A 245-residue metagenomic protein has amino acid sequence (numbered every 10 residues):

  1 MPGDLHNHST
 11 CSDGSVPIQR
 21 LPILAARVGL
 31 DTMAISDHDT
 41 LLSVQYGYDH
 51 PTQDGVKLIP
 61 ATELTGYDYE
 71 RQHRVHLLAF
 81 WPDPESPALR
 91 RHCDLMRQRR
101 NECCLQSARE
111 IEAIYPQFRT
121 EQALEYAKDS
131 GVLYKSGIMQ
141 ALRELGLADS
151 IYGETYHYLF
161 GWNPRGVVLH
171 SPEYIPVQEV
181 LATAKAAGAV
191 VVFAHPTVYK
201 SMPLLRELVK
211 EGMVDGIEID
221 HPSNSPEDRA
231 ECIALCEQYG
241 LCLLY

Functional and structural regions predicted by a protein language model:
M1-R74, F160-H170, I175-L244: An N-terminally biased module of ancient metal coordination in phosphate/nucleic-acid-related enzymes
G14-S15, N101-R109, Y115-S201: Divalent metal-binding pocket/active-site signature
R20, D31-M33, H38-E102, Q106 (+3 more regions): Mid-domain alpha/beta scaffold segments of enzyme catalytic cores
L77-A79, L142, I217: Generic structural hydrophobic/aromatic packing signal, biased to beta-strands
